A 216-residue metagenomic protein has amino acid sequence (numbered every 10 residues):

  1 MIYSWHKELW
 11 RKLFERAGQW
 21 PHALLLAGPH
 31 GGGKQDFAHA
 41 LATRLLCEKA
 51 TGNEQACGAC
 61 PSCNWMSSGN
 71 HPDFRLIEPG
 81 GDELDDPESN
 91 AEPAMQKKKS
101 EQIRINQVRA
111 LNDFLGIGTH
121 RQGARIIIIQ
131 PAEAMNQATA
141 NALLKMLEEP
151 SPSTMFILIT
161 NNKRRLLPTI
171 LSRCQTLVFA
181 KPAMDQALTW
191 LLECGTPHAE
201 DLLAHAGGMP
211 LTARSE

Functional and structural regions predicted by a protein language model:
M1-A138: Clamp-loader machinery-focused feature within the broader ASCE/P-loop NTPase space
M1-R44, E54, P61, P152-M155 (+1 more regions): Charged, glycine-rich active-site and insertion segments that engage polyanionic ligands
L26, I129, L143-L144, T160: Hydrophobic residues in beta-strands of the RecA-like P-loop NTPase core, especially within AAA+ ATPase
S68-N70, P150, I170: Short, structurally constrained coil/turn elements that cap an alpha-helix or connect an alpha-helix to the following
R75, A140, L167-L171: A short local structural element in Rossmann-fold oxidoreductases
D113, K145, P168, S172: Conserved adenine-binding aromatic site and its adjacent loop/helix in ATP-hydrolyzing domains
G116, N141-M155: Conserved catalytic/switch belt of AAA+ P-loop NTPases
R121-I126, S151-I157: Loop/turn-to-beta-strand initiation segments
